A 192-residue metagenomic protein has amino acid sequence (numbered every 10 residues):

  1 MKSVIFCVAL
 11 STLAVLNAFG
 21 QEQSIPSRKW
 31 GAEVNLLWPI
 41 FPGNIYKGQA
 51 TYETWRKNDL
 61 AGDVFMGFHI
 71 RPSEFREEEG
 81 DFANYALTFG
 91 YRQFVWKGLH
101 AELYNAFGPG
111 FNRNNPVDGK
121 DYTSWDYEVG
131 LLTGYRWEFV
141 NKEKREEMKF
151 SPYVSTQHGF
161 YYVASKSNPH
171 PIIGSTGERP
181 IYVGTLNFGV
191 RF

Functional and structural regions predicted by a protein language model:
M1-S27: Cleavable N-terminal export/targeting peptides
G20-E78: Short glycine/proline- and aromatic-enriched beta-strand/turn motifs that initiate or cap beta-hairpins
Q21-K29, W55-G62, W96-A101, E138-P152: Short loop/turn motifs that connect adjacent beta-strands in outer-membrane beta-barrel proteins
P26-W30, P42-Y46, D81-Y85, T123-V129 (+2 more regions): Residues that define the transmembrane beta-barrel architecture of outer-membrane proteins
A32-V34, G48, V64-F68, F89 (+4 more regions): Membrane-embedded beta-strand positions of outer-membrane beta-barrel proteins
L36-I40, T54, F68-E74, Q93 (+4 more regions): Transmembrane beta-strands of outer-membrane beta-barrel pores
G43-K47, R76-F82, R113-K120, V163-I172: Outer-membrane beta-barrel translocator domains and adjoining extracellular loop/strand segments of Gram-negative
W137, E178-F192: Outer-membrane beta-barrel "beta-signal"
